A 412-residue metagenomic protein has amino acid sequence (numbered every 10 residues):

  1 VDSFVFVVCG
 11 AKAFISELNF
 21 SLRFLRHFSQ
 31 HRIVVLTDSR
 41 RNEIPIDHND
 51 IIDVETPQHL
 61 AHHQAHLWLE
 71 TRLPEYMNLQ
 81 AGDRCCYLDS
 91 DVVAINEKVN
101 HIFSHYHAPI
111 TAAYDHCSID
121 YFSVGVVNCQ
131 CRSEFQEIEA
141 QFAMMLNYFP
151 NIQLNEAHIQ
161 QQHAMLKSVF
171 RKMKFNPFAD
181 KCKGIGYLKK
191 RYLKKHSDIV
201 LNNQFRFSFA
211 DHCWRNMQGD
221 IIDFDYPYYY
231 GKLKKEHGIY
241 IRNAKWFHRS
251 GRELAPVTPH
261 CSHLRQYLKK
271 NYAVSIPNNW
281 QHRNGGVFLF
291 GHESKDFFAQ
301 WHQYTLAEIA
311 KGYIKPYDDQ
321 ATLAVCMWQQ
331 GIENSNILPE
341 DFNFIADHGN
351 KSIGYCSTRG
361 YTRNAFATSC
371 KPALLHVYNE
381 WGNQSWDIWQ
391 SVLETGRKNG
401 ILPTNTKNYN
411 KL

Functional and structural regions predicted by a protein language model:
V1-H62, N78-G82, I314, Q329-Q330 (+1 more regions): N-terminal anchoring/stem segment of glycosyltransferases
F14, N42-P45, A94-E97, I102-F103 (+5 more regions): Short catalytic/ligand-binding loop motif for oxyanion handling, primarily in non-cytosolic enzymes, centered on
L22, F103, A324-W328: Non-transmembrane alpha-helical segments in soluble domains of secreted/periplasmic/extracellular proteins
V34-T37, C86-D89, A94, I110-A113 (+2 more regions): A structural signal for short, well-ordered beta-strand segments and their strand-loop junctions that often border
D53, L69-R132, K235: GT-A fold catalytic core of metal-dependent nucleotide-sugar glycosyltransferases, centered on the diacidic
L60-H66, I119-G125, W386: Short, charged, surface-exposed secondary-structure boundary motifs
E137-H163, K167: N-proximal, low-complexity, solvent-exposed accessory regions that precede a main structured/catalytic
E156-L412: A glycosyltransferase accessory/donor-loop signature
